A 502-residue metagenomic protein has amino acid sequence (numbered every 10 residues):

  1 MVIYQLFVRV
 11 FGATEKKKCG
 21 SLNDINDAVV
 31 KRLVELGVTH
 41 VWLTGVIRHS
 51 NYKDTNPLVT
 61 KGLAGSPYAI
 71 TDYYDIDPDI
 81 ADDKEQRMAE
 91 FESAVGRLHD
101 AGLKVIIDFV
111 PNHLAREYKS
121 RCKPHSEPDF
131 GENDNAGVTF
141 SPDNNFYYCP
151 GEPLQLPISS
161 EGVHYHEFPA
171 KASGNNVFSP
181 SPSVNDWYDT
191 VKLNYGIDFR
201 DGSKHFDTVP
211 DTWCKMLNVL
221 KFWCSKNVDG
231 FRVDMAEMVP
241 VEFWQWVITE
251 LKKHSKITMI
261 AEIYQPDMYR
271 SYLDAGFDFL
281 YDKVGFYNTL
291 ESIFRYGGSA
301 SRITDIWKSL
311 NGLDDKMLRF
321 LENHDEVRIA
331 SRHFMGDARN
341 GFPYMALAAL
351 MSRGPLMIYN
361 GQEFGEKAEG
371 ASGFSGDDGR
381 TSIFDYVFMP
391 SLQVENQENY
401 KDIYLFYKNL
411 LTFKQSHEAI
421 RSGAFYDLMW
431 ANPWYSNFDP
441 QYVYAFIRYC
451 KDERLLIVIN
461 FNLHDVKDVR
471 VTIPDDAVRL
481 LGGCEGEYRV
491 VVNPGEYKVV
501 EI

Functional and structural regions predicted by a protein language model:
M1-K104, N112-L114, K119-K123, E127-N135 (+3 more regions): N-terminal structural segment of carbohydrate-active enzymes
V2-Y4, V41-L43, V105-I107, F231 (+4 more regions): Hydrophobic faces of well-ordered beta-strands that scaffold small-molecule active sites in alpha/beta enzyme cores
F7-N23, A69-M88, D189-T212, D229-M238 (+3 more regions): The substrate-binding groove and active-site-proximal loops of carbohydrate-active enzymes, especially glycoside
L22-G37, I47, N56, L63 (+10 more regions): Glycan-processing catalytic domains of CAZymes
N51-I70, P111-N185, D274-D282, A371-I383: Aromatic- and acidic-residue-enriched segments that line the glycan-binding/catalytic groove of carbohydrate-active
Y148, L154, N218-M317, G365-F413 (+5 more regions): Active-site-proximal helices and loops of the catalytic beta/alpha 8
N432-P474: Carbohydrate-binding surface patches
G486-I502: C-terminal beta-strand-rich structural cap/linker in extracellular carbohydrate-active enzymes
